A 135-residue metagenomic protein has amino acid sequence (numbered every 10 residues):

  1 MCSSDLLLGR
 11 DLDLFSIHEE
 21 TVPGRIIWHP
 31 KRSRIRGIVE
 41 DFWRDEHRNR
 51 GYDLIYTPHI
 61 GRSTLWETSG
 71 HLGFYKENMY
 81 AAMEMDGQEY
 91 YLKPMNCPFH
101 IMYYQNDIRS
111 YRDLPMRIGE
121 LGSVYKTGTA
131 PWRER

Functional and structural regions predicted by a protein language model:
C2-S3: Short, small-residue-biased leader/transition segments that mark boundaries at the very start of proteins
L6-D11, F15-H18: GHKL-family ATPase ATP-binding module
F15-R135: Class II aminoacyl-tRNA synthetase-like tRNA-binding/catalytic domains
